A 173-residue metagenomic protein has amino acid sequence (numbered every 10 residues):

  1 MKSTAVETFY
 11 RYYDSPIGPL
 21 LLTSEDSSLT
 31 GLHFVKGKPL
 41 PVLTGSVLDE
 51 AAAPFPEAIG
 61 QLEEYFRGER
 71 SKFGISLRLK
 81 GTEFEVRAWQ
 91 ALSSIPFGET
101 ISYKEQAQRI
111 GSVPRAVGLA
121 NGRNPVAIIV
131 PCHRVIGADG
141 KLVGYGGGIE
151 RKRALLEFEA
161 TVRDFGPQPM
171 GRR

Functional and structural regions predicted by a protein language model:
M1-S112, A160-R173: Basic nucleic-acid-binding alpha-helical/helix-turn surface characteristic of O6-alkylguanine DNA
L32, V42, A138-D139, Y145: Residues that scaffold the ATP/ADP-binding catalytic core of kinase and kinase-like folds
L92, C132-H133, L155: Structural signal for hydrophobic
G122: Residue-level detection of the helix-turn-helix DNA-binding "recognition helix"
I128-I136: Short Lys/Arg-enriched helix C-cap and helix-to-coil transition segments that create basic nucleic-acid-contact patches
G140-R173: …primarily DNA-binding HTH/wHTH and HhH modules…
